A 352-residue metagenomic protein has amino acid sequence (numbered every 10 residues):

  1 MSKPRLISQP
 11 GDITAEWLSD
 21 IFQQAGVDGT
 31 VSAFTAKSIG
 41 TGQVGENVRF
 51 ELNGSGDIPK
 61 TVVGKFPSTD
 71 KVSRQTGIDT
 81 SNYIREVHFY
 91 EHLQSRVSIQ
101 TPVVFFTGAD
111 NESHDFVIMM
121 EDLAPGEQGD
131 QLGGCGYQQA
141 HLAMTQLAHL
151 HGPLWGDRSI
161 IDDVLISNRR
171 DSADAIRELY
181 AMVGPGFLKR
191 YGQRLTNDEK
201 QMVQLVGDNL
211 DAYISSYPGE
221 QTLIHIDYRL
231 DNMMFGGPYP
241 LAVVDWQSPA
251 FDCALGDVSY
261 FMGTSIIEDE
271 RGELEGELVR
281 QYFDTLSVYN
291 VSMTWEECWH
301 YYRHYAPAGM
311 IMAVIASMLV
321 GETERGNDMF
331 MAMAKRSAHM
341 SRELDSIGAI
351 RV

Functional and structural regions predicted by a protein language model:
M1-T41, N53-P59, W155, D211-S215 (+1 more regions): Regulatory N- and C-terminal appendages and interdomain linkers associated with kinase/kinase-like NTP transferase
S2-R5, E127-H225, M329-R351: ATP-dependent phospho-/nucleotidyl transfer catalytic cores
I13, R85, Q138, L142-T145 (+8 more regions): Generic recognition of stable, solvent-exposed alpha-helical segments in well-folded globular domains
G40-R177, A254-L255, W295: Conserved ATP-binding subdomain of kinase catalytic cores across diverse folds
T41-L52, V63, G207-A254: Active-site acidic catalytic loop and adjacent metal/ATP-binding pocket of ATP-dependent phosphoryl transfer enzymes
H88, A254-N290, A306-D328: Active-site activation/catalytic loop segments of kinase-like enzymes and analogous catalytic loops in related
V288-R303: Acidic, serine/threonine- and proline-rich low-complexity regulatory regions
